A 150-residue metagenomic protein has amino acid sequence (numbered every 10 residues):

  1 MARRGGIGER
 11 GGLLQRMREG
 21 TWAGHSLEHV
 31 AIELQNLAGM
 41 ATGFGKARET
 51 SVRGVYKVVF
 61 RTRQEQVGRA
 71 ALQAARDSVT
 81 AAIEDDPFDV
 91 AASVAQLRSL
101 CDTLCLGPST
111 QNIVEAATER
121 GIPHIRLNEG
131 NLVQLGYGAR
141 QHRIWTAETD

Functional and structural regions predicted by a protein language model:
M1-S93, L100: Long, compositionally biased, glycine/small-hydrophobic-enriched stretches that function as flexible linkers, tethers
V55, F60-D150: Conserved N-proximal alpha/beta basic substrate-recognition cap immediately N-terminal to, or forming the N-lobe
